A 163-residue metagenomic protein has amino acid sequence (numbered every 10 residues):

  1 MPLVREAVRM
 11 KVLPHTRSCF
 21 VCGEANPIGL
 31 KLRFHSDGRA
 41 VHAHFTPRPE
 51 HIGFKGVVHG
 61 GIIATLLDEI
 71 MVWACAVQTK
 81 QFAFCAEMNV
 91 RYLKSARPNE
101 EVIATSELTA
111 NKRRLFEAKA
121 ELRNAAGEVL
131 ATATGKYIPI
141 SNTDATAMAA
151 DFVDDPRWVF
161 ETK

Functional and structural regions predicted by a protein language model:
M1-H44, R48-P49, M148-K163: Non-catalytic linker/capping segments at the edges of enzyme domains
P2-M10, R97-P98, T109-K163: HotDog/MaoC-like acyl-thioester-processing domains
S18, I28-L30, E50-F54, K80 (+2 more regions): Glycine-rich, flexible loop/turn motifs
H35-D37, L93, E107-N111: Short beta-strand micro-motifs enriched in acidic
R39, F84-A86, V102, F116 (+1 more regions): Hydrophobic core residues within well-ordered beta-strands of beta-rich domains
H42, P47-T65: A conserved, well-ordered hydrophobic junction motif at loop->secondary-structure transitions
A43-F45, M88-Y92, S106, A120 (+1 more regions): A structural signal for short, well-ordered beta-strand segments
I70-I103: Hydrophobic beta-strand-centered segment that forms part of the acyl-chain substrate-binding groove
